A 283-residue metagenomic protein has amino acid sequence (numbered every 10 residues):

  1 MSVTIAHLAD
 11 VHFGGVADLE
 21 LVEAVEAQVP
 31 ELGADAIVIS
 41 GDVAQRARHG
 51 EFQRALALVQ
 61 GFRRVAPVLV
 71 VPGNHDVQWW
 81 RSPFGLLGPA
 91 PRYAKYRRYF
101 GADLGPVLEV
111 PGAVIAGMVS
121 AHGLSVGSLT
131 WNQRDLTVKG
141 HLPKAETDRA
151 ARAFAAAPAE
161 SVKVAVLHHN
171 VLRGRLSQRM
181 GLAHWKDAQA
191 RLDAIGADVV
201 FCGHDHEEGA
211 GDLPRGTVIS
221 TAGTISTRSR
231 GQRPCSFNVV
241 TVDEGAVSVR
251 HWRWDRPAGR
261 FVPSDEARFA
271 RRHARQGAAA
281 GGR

Functional and structural regions predicted by a protein language model:
M1-A6, P106-G117, P158-V162, L213-I219: Beta-strand-turn-beta hairpins that frame and shape the catalytic cleft of phosphate-ester-processing enzymes
M1-R63, W79-W80, R149-R152, A156: N-terminal active-site segment of His-dependent metallophosphoesterases
L8-A9, I37-D42, P67-N74, V119 (+3 more regions): Active-site neighborhood of phospho(di)ester-bond hydrolases with catalytic His/Asp-centered motifs
G14-A17, Q45-G50, R54, P72-S82 (+4 more regions): Active-site environment of divalent metal-dependent phosphoester hydrolases
R54-R152, A157, R191-D193, V239: Extended active-site neighborhood of metal-dependent phosphoesterases/phosphodiesterases
S128-L136, H141, A157-V199, D205: Active-site-proximal segments of metal-dependent phosphoesterases and phosphodiesterases across multiple
S177-G245: Conserved beta-sheet core of the metallophosphoesterase superfamily
V242-R283: A short C-terminal boundary segment appended to hydrolase-like catalytic domains
